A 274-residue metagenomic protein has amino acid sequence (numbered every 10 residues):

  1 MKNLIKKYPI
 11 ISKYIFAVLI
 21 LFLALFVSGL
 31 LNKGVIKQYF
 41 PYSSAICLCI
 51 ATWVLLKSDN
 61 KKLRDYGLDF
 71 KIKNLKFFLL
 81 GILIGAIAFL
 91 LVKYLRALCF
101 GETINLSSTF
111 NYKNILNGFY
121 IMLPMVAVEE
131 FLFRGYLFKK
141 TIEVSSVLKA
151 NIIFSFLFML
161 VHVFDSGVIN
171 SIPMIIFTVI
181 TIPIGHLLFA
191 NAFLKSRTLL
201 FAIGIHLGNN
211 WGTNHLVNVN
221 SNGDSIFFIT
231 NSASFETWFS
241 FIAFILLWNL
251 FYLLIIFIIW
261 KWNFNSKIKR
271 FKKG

Functional and structural regions predicted by a protein language model:
M1-K7: Short, Lys/Arg-rich, polar N-terminal cytosolic tail immediately upstream of the first transmembrane signal-anchor
P9-L25, I46-C49, L80-F89, N151-I153: Alpha-helical transmembrane segments
A17, L21-S58, K76, I115-N117 (+1 more regions): Alpha-helical transmembrane segments in multi-pass membrane proteins
L30-K37, L63-F131, F138, E143: Juxtamembrane helix-loop-helix connectors linking adjacent transmembrane helices in multi-pass membrane enzymes
V128-S155, L194-T198: Membrane-interface helix/loop boundary segments of multi-pass membrane proteins
V147-V163, T178, I182-P183: Small-polar-interrupted transmembrane alpha-helices in polytopic inner-membrane proteins
I175-A233: Functionally important transmembrane alpha-helices
L207-G274: C-terminal membrane module of polytopic membrane proteins
